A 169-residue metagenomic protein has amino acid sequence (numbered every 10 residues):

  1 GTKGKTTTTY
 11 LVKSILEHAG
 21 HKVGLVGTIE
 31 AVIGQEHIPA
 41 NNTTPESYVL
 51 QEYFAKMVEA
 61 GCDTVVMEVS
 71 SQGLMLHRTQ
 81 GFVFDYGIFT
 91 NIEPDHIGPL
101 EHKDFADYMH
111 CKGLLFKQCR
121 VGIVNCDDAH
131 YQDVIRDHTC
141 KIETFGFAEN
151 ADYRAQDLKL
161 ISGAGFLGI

Functional and structural regions predicted by a protein language model:
G1-T2, T28, F147: Cofactor-binding loop segments of dinucleotide-utilizing enzymes, especially the Rossmann-like FAD- and NAD(P)+-binding
G1-Y10: Glycine-rich phosphate-binding P-loop
T7, G73-M75, H130-V134: Phosphate- and divalent-cation-binding pockets in alpha/beta enzyme and binding domains that engage nucleotide-derived
S14-H110, L114, V124-N125: ATP-dependent carboxylate-amine ligase catalytic core
A60, D85-I169: Acidic, Mg2+-coordinating active-site environments of NTP-dependent enzymes
